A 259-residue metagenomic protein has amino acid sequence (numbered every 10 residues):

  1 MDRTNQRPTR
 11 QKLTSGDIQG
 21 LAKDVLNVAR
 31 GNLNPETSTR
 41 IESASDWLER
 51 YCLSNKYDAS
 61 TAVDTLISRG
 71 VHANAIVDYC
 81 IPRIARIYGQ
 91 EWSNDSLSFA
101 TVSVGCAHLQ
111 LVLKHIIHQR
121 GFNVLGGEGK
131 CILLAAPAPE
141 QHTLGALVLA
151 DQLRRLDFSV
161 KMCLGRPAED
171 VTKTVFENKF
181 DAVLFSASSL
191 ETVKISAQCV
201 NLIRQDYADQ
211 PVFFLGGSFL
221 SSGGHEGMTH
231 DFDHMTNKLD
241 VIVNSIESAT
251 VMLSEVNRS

Functional and structural regions predicted by a protein language model:
M1-G121: Long amphipathic alpha-helical segments
V71, D157-S159, A208: Short phosphate-binding/catalytic loops that engage adenosine nucleotides
D95, V148, L164-R166: Short glycine/proline-centered loop/turn elements that form peptide/ligand docking sites
L125-I132: A short, charged/proline- and glycine-enriched loop that marks the coil->beta-strand transition at the N-terminal
P137-H142: Short coil/turn segments
L147-V160: Short helix-loop-beta junction
C163, P167-G224: Cofactor-cradling patches in redox/metallo enzymes
S218-S259: Peripheral docking tails and interdomain loops at the edges of cofactor- or intermediate-handling domains
